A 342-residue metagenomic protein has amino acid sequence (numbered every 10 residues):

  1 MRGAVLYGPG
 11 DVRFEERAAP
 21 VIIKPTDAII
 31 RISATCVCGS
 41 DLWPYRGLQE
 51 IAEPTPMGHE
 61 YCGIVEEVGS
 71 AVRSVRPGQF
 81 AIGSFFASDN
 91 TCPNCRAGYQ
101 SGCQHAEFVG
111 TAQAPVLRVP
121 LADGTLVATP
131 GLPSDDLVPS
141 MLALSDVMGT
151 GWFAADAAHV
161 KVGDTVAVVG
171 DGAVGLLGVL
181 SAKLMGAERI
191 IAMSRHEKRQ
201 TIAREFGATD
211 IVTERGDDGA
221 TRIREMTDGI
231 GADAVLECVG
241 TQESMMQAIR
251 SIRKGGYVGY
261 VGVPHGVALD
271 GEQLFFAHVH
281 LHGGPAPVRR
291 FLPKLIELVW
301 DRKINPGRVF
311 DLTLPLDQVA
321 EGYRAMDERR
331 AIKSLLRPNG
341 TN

Functional and structural regions predicted by a protein language model:
M1, M246-R250, R289-N342: C-terminal hydrophobic helical "lid"/dimerization subdomain of Rossmann-like NAD(P)H-dependent oxidoreductases
M1-C62, P115-L117, N339-N342: Short N-terminal strand-loop motif that marks the start of NAD(P)H/FAD-dependent oxidoreductase cofactor-binding domains
I22-T35, L48-P93, P130-P133: Glycine-rich beta-strand-centered segment in the early N-terminal region that forms part of a ligand/cofactor-binding
D89-V169: NAD(P)H dinucleotide-binding glycine-rich loop of Rossmann-like/cofactor-binding domains, especially the beta1-alpha1
V168, K183-Q247: Adenosine-nucleotide cofactor-binding segment
G175-L176: N-terminal Rossmann-fold NAD(P) dinucleotide-binding loop
R250-G266, H282: ADP-ribose/adenylate-binding Rossmann-like module
G262-H278: Rossmann-fold NAD(P)-binding glycine/threonine-rich loop
